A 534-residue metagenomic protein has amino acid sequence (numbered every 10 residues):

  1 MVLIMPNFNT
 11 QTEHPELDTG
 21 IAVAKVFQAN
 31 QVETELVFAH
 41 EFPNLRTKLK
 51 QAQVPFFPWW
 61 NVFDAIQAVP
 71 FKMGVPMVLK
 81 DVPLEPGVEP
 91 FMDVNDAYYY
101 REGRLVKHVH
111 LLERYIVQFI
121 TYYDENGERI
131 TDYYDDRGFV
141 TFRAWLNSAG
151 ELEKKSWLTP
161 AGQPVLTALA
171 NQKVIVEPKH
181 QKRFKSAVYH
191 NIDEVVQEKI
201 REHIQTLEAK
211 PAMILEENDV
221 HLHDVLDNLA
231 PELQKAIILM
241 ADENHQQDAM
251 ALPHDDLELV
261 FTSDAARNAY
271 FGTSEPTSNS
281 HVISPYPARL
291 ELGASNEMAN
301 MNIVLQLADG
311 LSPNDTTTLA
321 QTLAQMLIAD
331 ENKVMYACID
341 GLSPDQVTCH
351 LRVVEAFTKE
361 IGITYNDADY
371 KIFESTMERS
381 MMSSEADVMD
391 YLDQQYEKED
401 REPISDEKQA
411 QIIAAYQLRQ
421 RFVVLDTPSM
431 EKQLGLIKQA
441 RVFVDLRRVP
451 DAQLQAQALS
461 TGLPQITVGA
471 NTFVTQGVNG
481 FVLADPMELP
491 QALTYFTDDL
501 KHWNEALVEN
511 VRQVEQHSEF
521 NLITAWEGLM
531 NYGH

Functional and structural regions predicted by a protein language model:
M1-P83: N-terminal subdomain of nucleotide-sugar transferases
V75-E194, E198: Repetitive, compositionally biased segments used for assembly/scaffolding
P253-N279: A short, active-site helix/loop in glycosyltransferases that binds the activated sugar's phosphate group
A288-I404: Conserved catalytic-core segment of nucleotide-activated headgroup transferases in glycan assembly
R419-S429: Active-site donor-binding acidic/aromatic loop of nucleotide-activated sugar and phosphosugar transferases involved
S429-A440: Short acidic alpha-helix that forms the nucleotide-activated donor recognition element in Leloir-type transferases
R447-V508, R512: Catalytic binding pocket for nucleotide-activated donors in carbohydrate/polymer assembly enzymes
K501-N531: A charged, aromatic-enriched C-terminal amphipathic alpha-helix characteristic of glycosyltransferases across folds
